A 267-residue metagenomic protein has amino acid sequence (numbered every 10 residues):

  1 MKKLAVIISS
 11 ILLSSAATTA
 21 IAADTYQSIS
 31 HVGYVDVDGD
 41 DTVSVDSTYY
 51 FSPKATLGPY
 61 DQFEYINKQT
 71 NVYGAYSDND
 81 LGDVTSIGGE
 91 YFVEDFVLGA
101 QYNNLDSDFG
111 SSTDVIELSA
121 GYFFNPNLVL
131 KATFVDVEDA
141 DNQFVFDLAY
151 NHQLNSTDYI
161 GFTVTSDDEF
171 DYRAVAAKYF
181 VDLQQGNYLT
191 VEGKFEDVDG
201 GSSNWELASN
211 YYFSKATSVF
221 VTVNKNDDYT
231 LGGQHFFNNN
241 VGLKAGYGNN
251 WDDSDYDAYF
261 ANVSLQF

Functional and structural regions predicted by a protein language model:
M1-I29, A55-L57, I66: Cleavable N-terminal export/targeting peptides
S28, K54-L57, E94-A100, P126-A132 (+6 more regions): Repeated loop/turn-to-beta-strand initiation elements of outer-membrane beta-barrel proteins
S30-Y34, G74-D78, A100-N104, A132-D136 (+4 more regions): Transmembrane beta-barrel strands of outer-membrane/channel proteins
G39-V45, L81-T85, S112-I116, A140-F146 (+4 more regions): Residues that define the transmembrane beta-barrel architecture of outer-membrane proteins
T42-T56, F146, L207, G233-H235 (+2 more regions): Outer-membrane beta-barrel "beta-signal"
Y49, Y91-V93, Y122, Y150-H152 (+6 more regions): Residue-level signature of outer-membrane beta-barrel architecture
Y91-V145: Hydrophobic alpha-helical segments and helix pairs
K131, D141-N224: Detector for outer-membrane/organellar transmembrane beta-barrel domains, recognizing the amphipathic beta-strand
